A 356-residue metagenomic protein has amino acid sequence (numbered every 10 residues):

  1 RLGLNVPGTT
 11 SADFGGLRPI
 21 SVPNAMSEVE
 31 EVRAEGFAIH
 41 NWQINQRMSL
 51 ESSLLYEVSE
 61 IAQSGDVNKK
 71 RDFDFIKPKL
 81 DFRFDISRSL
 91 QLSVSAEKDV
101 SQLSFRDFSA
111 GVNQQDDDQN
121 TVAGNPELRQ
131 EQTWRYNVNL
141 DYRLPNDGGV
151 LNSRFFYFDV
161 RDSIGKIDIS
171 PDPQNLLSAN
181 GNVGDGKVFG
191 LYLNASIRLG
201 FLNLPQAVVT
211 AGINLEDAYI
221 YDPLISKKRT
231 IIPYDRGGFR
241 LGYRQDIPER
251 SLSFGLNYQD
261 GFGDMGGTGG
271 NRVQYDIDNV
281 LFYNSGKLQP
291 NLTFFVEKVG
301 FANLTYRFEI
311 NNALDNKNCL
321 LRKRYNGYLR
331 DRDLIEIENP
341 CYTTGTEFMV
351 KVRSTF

Functional and structural regions predicted by a protein language model:
R1-L50, V188, R240-D246, G255-N257: Outer-membrane beta-barrel transmembrane domain signature of Gram-negative proteins, especially the mid-to-C-terminal
L2-V6, Y56-A62, A96-Q102, G111 (+9 more regions): Transmembrane beta-strands of outer-membrane beta-barrel pores
A25-V29, V100-N152, Y157-D159, P171-L202 (+2 more regions): Outer-membrane beta-barrel signature, preferentially recognizing the C-terminal barrel domain of Gram-negative
E31-D66, F73-R83, N203-L215: Surface-exposed extracellular loop regions of Gram-negative outer-membrane beta-barrel proteins
G36-W42, L80-F84, V138-Y142, L191-I197 (+5 more regions): Residues on the lipid-exposed face of transmembrane beta-strands in outer-membrane beta-barrel proteins
Q43-M48, S87-S89, P145-V150, L199-A207 (+3 more regions): Short loop/turn motifs that connect adjacent beta-strands in outer-membrane beta-barrel proteins
F155-D159, L177-T268: Gram-negative outer-membrane beta-barrel transporters
F262-R272, V296-F356: C-terminal beta-signal and adjacent terminal beta-strands/loops of Gram-negative outer-membrane beta-barrel proteins
